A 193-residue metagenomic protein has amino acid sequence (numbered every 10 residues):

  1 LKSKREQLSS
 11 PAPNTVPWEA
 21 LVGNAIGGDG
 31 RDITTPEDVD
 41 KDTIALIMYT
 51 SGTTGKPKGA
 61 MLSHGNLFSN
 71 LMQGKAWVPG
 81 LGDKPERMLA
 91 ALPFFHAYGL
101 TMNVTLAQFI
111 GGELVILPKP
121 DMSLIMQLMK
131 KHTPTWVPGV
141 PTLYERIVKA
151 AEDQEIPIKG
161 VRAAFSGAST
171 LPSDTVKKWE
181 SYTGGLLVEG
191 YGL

Functional and structural regions predicted by a protein language model:
L1-K41: ANL superfamily adenylate-forming
I26-T43, I47-A90, I110-G112: Conserved adenylate-forming
I44, T50-T53, M88, F94 (+5 more regions): Conserved S/T- and glycine-rich ATP-binding loop of Class I adenylate-forming
F68-R87, F95-T135, R146, A150-A151: Conserved AMP-binding/adenylation subdomain of ANL enzymes
A91-H96, S169: Conserved AMP-binding
D121, T142-Y144, L171: Alpha-helix capping/helix-boundary segments
P134-G139, V148-L193: Gly/Ser/Thr-rich phosphate-binding loop
